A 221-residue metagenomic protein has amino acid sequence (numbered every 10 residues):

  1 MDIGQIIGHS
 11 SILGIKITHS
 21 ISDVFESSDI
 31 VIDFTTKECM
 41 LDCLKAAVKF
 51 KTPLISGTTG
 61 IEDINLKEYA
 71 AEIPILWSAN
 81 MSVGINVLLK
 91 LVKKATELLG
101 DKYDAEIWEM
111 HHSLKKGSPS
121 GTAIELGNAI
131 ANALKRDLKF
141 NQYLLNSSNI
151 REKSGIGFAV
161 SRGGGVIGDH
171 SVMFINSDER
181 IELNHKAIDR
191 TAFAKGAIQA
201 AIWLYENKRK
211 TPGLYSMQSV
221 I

Functional and structural regions predicted by a protein language model:
M1-F25, D101-I221: C-terminal substrate-binding/catalytic lobe of Rossmann-fold NAD(P)-dependent oxidoreductases
S28: An anion/phosphate-binding loop that grips the pyrophosphate of nucleotide cofactors and donors
V31-I32: N-terminal Rossmann-like NAD(P) cofactor-binding module of classical short-chain dehydrogenase/reductase
E38-S78, V83-A95: Rossmann-fold NAD(P)-binding glycine/threonine-rich loop
